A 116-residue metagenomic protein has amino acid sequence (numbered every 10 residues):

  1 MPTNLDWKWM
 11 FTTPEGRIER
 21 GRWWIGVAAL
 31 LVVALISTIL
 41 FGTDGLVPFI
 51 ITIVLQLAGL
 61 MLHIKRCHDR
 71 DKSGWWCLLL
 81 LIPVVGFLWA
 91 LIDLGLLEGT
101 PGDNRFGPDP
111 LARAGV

Functional and structural regions predicted by a protein language model:
M1-A29, A58-W75, D93-V116: Membrane-interface extramembranous regions at the lipid-water interface
A29-K65, C77-G86, G95, G115-V116: Membrane-helix interface segments in multi-pass membrane proteins
